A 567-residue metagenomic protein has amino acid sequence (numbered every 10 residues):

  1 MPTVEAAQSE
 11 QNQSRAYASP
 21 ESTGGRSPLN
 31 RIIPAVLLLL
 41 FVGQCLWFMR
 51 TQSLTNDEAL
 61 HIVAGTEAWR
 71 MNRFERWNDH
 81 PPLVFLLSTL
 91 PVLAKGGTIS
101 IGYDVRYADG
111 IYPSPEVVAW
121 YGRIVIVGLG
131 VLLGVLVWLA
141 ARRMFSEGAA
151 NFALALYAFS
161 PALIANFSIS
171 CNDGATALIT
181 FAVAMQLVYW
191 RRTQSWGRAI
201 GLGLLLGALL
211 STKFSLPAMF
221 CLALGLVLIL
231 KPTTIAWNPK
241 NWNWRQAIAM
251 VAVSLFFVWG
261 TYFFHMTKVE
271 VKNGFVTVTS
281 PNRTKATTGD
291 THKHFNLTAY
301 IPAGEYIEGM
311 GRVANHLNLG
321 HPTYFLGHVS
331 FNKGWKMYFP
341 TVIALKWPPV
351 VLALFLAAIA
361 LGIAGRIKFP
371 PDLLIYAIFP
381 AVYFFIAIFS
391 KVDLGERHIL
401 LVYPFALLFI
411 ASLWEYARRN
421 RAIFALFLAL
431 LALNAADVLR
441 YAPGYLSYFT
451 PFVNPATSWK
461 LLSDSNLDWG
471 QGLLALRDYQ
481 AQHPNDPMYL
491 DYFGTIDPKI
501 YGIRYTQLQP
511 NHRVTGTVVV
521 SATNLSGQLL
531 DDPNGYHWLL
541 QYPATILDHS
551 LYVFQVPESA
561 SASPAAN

Functional and structural regions predicted by a protein language model:
M1-A18, S22-G24, T288-F295, L319 (+2 more regions): C-terminal luminal/periplasmic domains and tails of membrane-associated envelope-modifying transferases
E21, V183-A199: Membrane-interface transmembrane helices that cradle and orient dolichyl/undecaprenyl
N30-V36, I99-D109, V137-F159, R192-G201 (+1 more regions): Transmembrane-helix signature of polytopic, membrane-embedded enzymes that assemble or transfer cell-envelope glycans
A35-L37, C221-L228, A247-F256, F369 (+2 more regions): Signature aromatic-anchored transmembrane alpha helix within multi-pass, membrane-resident enzymes that catalyze glycan
F74-V127, K272-K333: Interfacial juxtamembrane loops and adjacent helix segments that form the catalytic/substrate-binding surfaces
I124-M144, A182, Q186, A360-A364: Transmembrane-helix motifs of polytopic, lipid-linked glycan transferases
V137, W347-P370, A425: Hydrophobic, aromatic-rich transmembrane alpha-helices and their immediate juxtamembrane boundary segments
A153-A158, A165, M185, L206 (+1 more regions): Short helix- or helix-capping micro-motifs that position conserved polar/aromatic residues at function-defining sites
